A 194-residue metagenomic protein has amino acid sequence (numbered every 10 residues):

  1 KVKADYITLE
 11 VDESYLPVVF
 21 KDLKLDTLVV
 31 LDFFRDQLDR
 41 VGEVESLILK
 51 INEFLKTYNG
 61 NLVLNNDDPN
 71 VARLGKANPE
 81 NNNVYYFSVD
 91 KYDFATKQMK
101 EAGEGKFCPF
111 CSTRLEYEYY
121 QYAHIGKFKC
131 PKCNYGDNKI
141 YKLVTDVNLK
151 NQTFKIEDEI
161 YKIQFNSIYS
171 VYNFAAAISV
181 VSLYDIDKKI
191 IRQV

Functional and structural regions predicted by a protein language model:
K1-S14, K150, S179, Q193-V194: Proteins with a high burden of low-complexity, intrinsically disordered sequence enriched in S/T/G/P/A and R, requiring
K3-A4, T8-E118: Flexible active-site lid/hinge loop adjacent to a nucleotide/diphosphate and Mg2+-phosphate binding pocket
Y85-V194: Adenine nucleotide phosphate-binding catalytic loops in nucleotide-utilizing enzymes
